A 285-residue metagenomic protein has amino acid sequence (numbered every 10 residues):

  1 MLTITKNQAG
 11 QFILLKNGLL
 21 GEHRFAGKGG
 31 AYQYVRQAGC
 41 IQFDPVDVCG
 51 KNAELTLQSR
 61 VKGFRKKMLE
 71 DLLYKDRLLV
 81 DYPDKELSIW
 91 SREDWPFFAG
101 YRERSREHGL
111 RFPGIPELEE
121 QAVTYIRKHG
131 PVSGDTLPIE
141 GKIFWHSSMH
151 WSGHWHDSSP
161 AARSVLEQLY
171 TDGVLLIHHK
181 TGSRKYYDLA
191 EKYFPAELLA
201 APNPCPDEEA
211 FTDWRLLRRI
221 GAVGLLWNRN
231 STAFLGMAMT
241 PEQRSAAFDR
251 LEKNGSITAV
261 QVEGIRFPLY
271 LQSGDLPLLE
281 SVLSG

Functional and structural regions predicted by a protein language model:
M1-G285: Long, low-complexity intrinsically disordered regions
